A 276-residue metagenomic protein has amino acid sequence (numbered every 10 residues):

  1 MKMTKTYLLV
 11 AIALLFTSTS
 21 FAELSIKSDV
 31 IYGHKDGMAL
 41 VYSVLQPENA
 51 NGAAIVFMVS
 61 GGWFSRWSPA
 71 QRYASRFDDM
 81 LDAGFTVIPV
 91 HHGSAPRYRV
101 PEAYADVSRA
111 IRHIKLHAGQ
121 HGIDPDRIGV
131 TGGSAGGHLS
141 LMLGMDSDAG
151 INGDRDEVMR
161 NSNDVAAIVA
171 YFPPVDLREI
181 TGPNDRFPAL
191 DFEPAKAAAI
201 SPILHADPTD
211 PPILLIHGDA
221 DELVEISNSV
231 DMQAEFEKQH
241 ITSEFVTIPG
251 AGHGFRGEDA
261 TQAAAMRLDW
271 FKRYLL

Functional and structural regions predicted by a protein language model:
E23-A50: N-terminal cap/lid segment of alpha/beta-hydrolase-fold proteins
S43, I226, V230-L276: C-terminal catalytic histidine-bearing segment of alpha/beta-hydrolase fold enzymes
G52-G61: Short beta-strand element of the alpha/beta-hydrolase
P69-I88: Short amphipathic alpha-helix adjacent to the substrate-entry channel of hydrolases
Y98-G119: Alpha/beta-hydrolase active-site loop
R112-T181: Primarily recognizes the serine-hydrolase "nucleophile elbow" in alpha/beta-hydrolase and SGNH/GDSL folds
G144, P173-H205, P211: Mobile cap/lid helix-loop segments that gate and shape the active-site cleft of serine hydrolases
L215-H217, D221: Short beta-strand/loop motif that positions the catalytic acidic residue of the alpha/beta-hydrolase fold
